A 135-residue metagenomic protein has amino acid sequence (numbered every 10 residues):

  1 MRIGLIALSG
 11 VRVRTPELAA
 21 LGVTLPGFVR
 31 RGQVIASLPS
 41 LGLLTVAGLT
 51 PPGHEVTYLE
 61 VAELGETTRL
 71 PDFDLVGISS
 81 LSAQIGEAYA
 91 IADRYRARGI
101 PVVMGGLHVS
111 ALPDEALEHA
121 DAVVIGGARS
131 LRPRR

Functional and structural regions predicted by a protein language model:
M1-I35: Short glycine-rich His-centered loop
S37-S40: Short, solvent-exposed loop/helix junctions and linker helices that flank or host conserved functional motifs
G42, V46-R135: Glycine-rich beta-alpha loop elements in corrinoid/cobalamin-binding modules across cobalamin-dependent enzymes
